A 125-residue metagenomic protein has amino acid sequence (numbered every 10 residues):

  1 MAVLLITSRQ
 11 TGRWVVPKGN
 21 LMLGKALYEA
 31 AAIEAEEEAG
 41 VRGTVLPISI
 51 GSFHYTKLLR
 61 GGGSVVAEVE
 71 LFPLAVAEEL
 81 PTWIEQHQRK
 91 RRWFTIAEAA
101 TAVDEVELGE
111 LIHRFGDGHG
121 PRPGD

Functional and structural regions predicted by a protein language model:
M1, T44, A67: Structured loop/turn residues at beta-strand edges in well-structured enzyme cores
M1-V16: N-terminal strand-loop-strand
G12-R13, V76-D125: Nudix hydrolase/Nudix homology domain
V16-I50: The catalytic Nudix box helix
E37-R42, I50-H54, R114-G124: A general structural signal for short secondary-structure boundary/capping elements
S52-T82, R92: Active-site-adjacent beta-strand/loop module that shapes the phosphate/pyrophosphate-binding cleft
